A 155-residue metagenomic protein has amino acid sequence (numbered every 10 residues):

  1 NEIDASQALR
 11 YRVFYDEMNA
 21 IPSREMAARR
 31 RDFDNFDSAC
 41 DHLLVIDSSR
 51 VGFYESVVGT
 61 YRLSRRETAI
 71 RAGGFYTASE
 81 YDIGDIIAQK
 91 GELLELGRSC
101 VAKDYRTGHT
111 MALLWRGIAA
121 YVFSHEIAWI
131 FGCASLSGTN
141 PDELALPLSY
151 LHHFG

Functional and structural regions predicted by a protein language model:
N1-D47, V51-V58, R62-R65: Short amphipathic alpha-helix that is part of the acyltransferase structural core
L63-G155: Acyl-donor binding region in acyl/amide transferases
